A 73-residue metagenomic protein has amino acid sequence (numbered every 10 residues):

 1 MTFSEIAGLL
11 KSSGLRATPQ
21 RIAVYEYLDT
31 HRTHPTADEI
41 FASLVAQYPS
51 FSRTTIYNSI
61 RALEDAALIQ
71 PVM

Functional and structural regions predicted by a protein language model:
T2-G14: Short, Lys/Arg-enriched N-terminal segment that forms or immediately precedes the first helix of a structured domain
A17-P19, T30-T36: Short capping segments at the starts of secondary-structure elements
I22-Y27: Pre-recognition alpha-helix immediately N-terminal to the DNA-recognition helix within helix-turn-helix or winged-helix
E39-V45: A short acidic, leucine-rich amphipathic alpha-helix
I60-R61: Short, hydrophobic-biased segments on the C-terminal half of alpha helices that form "recognition helices"
A67: Glycine-centered, phosphate/nucleic-acid-interacting loop/turn motifs that mediate DNA/RNA or nucleotide
P71: Short beta-strand "wing" residues that participate in macromolecule-binding interfaces
